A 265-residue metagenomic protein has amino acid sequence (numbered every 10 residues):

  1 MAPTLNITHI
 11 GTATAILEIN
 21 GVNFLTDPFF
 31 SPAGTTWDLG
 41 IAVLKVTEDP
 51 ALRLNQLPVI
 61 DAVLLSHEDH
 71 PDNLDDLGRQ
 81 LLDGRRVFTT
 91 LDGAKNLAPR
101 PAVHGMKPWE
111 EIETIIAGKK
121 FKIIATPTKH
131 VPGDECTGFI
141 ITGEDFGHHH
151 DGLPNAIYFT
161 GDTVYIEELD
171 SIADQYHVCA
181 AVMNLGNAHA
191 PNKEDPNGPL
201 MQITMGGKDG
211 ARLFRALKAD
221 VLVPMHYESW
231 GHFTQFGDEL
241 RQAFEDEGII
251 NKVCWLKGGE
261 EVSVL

Functional and structural regions predicted by a protein language model:
A2, R86-N155, Q242-L265: Metallo-beta-lactamase
A2-N55, C136-T160, A180: Conserved beta-strand hairpin/beta-sheet module of binuclear metal-dependent hydrolase folds, prominently
A13, P32-A33, E68-L74, A94-L97 (+6 more regions): Active-site environment of divalent metal-dependent phosphoester hydrolases
V22, L82-R86, P101, L217-V221 (+1 more regions): A short helix->loop->beta-strand "cap" motif at the edges of active sites that frequently abuts
V22-L65, D69, D76-Q80, V131-G133 (+1 more regions): Pre-active-site segment of Zn-dependent metallo-hydrolases
T26-D27, V59-D69, L74, F88-L91 (+4 more regions): Active-site neighborhood of phospho(di)ester-bond hydrolases with catalytic His/Asp-centered motifs
L74-D83, G93, H232-Q242: Metal-dependent catalytic neighborhoods of phosphoester/phosphodiester hydrolases
V164-G258: Cap/insert and terminal regions of metallo-dependent hydrolase folds
